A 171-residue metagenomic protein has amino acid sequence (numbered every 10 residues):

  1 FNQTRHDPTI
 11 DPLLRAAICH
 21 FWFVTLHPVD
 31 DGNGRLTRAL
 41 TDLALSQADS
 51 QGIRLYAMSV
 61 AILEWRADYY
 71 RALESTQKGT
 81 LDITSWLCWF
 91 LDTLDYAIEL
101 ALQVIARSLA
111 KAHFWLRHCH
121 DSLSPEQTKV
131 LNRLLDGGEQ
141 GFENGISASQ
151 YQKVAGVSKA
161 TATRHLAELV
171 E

Functional and structural regions predicted by a protein language model:
F1-I105: Phosphate/pyrophosphate-binding active-site loops
D42, S149, L166: Short glycine-/small-residue-rich flexible loop motifs, especially phosphate/cofactor-binding loops
F90, Y151, A162: Hydrophobic, well-ordered secondary-structure elements that form the walls of internal hydrophobic environments
I105-D136: Short alpha-helical segments that sit at the start of domains
Q140-V154: Short acidic, hydrophobic short linear motifs in intrinsically disordered regions
A162, L166-V170: Basic amphipathic alpha-helical segments that dock to polyanions
